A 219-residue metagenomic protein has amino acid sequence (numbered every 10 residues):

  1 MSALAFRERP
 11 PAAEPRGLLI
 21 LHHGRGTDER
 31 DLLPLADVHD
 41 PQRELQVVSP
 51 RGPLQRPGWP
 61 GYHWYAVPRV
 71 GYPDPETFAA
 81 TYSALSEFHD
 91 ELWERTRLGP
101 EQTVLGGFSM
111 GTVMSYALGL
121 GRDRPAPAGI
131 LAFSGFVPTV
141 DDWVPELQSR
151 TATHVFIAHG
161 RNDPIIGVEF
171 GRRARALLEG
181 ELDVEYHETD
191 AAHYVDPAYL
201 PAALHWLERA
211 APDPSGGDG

Functional and structural regions predicted by a protein language model:
M1-Q102: Serine-hydrolase catalytic machinery in alpha/beta-hydrolase-like enzymes
L32-L35, W143-V144, G167-L177: Short alpha-helix in the alpha/beta-hydrolase fold that links the catalytic acid
P34, A117-G121: Active-site signature of alpha/beta-hydrolase-fold catalytic machinery across serine- and Asp/Cys-nucleophile hydrolases
L105-G107, F133: Short beta-strand immediately N-terminal to the catalytic nucleophile in serine-hydrolase-like folds
G107-G111, S115: Gly/Ala-rich beta-loop-alpha elbow adjacent to hydrolase catalytic centers
P125-V137: A conserved short beta-strand
I157-H159, D163: Short beta-strand/loop motif that positions the catalytic acidic residue of the alpha/beta-hydrolase fold
V168-G219: C-terminal catalytic histidine-bearing segment of alpha/beta-hydrolase fold enzymes
